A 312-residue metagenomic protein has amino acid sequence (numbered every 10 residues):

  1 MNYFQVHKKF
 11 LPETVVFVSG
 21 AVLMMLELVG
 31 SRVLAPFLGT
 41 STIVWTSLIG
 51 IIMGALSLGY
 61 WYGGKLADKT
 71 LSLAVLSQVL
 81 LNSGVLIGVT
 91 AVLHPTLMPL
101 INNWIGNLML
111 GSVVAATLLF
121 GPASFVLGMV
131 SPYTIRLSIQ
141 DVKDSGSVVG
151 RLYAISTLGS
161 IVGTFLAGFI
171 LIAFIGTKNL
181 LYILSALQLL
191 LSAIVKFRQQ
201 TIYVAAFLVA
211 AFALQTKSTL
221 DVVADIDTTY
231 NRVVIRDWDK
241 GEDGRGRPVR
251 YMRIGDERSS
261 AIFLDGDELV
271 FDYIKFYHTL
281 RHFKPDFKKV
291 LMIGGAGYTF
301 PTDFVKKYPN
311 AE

Functional and structural regions predicted by a protein language model:
M1-T229, D237-P248, D256-S259, F271 (+4 more regions): Alpha-helical transmembrane segments of multi-pass membrane proteins
I235, Y277, G294: Conserved hydrophobic/aromatic pocket- or pore-lining residues that grip, position, or stack substrates in active sites
R258-K284: Class I SAM-dependent methyltransferase Rossmann-like catalytic core, especially the SAM/SAH-binding loop
Y277, P301-T302: Extracytoplasmic/secreted cell-surface and envelope-processing proteins
